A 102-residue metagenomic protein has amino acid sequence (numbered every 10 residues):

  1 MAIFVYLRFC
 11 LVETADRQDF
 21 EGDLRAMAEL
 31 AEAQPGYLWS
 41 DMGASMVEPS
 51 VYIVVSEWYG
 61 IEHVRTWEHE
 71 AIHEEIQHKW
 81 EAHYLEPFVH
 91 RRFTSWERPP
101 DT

Functional and structural regions predicted by a protein language model:
M1-V51, Y59-H69, L85-T102: Short S/T/G/P-rich N-terminal loop/turn motif that feeds into the first structured element of a domain
E68, Q77-W80: Short, flexible helix/strand-to-coil boundary loops that buttress conserved ligand/catalytic motifs in alpha/beta
